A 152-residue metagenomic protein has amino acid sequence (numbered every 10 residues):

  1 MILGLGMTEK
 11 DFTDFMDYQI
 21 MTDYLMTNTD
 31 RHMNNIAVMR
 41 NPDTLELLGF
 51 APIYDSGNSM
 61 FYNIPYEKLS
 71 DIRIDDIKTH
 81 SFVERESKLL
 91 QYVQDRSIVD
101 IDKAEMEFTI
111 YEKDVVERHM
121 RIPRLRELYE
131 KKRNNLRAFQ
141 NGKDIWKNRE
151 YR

Functional and structural regions predicted by a protein language model:
M1-N28, M33, A37-R152: Anionic ligand-binding catalytic core segments
